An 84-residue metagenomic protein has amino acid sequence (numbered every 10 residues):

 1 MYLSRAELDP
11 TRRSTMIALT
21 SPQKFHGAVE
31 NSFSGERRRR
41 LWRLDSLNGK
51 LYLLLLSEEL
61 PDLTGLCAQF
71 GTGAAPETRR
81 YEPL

Functional and structural regions predicted by a protein language model:
M1-L84: RNA-interacting cores
